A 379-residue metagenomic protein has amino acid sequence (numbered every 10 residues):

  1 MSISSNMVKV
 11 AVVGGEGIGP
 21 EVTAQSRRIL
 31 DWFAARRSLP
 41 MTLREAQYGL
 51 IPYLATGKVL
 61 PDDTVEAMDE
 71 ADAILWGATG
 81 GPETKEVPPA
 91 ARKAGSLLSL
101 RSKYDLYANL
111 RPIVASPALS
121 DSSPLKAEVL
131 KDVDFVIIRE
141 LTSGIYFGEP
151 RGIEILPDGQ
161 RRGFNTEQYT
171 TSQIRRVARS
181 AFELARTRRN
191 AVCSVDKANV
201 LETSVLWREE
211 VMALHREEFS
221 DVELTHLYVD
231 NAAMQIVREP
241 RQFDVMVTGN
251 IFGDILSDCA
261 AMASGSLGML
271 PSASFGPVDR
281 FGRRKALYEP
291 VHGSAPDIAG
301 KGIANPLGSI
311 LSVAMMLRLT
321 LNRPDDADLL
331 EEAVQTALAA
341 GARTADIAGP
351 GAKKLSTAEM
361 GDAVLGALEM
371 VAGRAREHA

Functional and structural regions predicted by a protein language model:
A11-R28, W32-A34, P157-D230, E239-Q242: Glycine-rich phosphate/diphosphate-binding loop of Rossmann-like nucleotide-binding domains
E16-G19, D72, I138, A181 (+4 more regions): Buried hydrophobic positions in well-ordered alpha/beta secondary-structure cores of metabolic enzymes
D31, A35-S38, E70-A73, S102-N109 (+10 more regions): Generic secondary-structure signature for well-ordered alpha-helical cores
R36-D62, M234-I236: N-terminal beta-loop-helix "entrance" segment that forms/cooperates in small-molecule cofactor or anionic ligand
P52, V237-A342: Glycine-rich phosphate/nucleotide-binding loop
L54-F164, I251-G253: N-terminal glycine-rich phosphate/adenylate-binding segment common to multiple enzyme folds
T142-S143, G148-R188, V192, A198-V200 (+2 more regions): Glycine-rich phosphate/pyrophosphate-binding loop and the adjoining helix
N199, W207-P271, L368, A372: Accessory "access/gating" subregions that flank catalytic or transport cores
